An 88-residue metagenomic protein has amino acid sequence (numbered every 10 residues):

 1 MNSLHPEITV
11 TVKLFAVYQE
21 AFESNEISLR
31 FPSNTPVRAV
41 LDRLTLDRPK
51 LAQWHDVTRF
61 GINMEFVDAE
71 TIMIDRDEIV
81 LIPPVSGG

Functional and structural regions predicted by a protein language model:
M1-G87: Ubiquitin-like/PB1-type beta-grasp interaction modules and other compact soluble beta-rich domains
